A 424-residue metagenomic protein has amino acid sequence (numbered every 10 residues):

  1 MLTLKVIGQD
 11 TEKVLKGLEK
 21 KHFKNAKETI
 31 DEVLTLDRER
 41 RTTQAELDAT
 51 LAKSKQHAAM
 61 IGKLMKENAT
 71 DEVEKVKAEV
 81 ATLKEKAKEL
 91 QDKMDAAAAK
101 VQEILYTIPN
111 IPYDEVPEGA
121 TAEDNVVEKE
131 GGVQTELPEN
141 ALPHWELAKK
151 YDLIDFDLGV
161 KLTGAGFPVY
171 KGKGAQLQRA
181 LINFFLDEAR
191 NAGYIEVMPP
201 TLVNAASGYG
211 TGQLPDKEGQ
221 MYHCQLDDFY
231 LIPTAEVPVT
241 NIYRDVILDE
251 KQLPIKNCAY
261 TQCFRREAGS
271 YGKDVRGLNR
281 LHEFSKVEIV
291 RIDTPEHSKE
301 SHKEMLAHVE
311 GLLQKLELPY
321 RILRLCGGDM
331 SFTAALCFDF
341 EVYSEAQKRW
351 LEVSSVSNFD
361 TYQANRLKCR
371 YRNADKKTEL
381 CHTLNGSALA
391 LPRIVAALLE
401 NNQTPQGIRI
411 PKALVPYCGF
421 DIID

Functional and structural regions predicted by a protein language model:
M1-T135, L153, D157: N-terminal alpha-helical targeting/anchoring segments
K27, G131-D424: TRNA-recognition modules of translation machinery and tRNA-sensing kinases, especially anticodon-binding
